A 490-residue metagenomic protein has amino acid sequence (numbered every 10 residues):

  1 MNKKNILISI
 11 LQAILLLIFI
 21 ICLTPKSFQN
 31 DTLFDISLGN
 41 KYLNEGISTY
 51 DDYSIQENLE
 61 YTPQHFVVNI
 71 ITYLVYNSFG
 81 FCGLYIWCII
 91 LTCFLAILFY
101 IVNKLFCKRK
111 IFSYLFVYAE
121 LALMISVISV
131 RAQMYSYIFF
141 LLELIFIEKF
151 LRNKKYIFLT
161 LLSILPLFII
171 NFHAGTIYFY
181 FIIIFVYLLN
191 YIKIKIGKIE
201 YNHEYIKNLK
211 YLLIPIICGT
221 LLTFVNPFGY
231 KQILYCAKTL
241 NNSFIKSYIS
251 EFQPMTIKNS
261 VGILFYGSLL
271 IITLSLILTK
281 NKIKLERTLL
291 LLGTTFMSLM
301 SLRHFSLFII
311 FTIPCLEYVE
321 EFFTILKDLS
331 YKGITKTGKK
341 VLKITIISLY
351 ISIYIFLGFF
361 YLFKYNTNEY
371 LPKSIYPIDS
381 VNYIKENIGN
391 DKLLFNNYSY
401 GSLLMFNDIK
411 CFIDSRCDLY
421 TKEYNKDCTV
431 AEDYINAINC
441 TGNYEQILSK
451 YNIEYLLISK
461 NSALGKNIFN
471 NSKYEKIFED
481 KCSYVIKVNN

Functional and structural regions predicted by a protein language model:
S27-D31, L43-S48, Q56-E57, A174-N281 (+1 more regions): Transmembrane catalytic cores of multi-pass membrane glycosyltransferases and polysaccharide-assembly enzymes
I86-F106: Transmembrane-helix motifs of polytopic, lipid-linked glycan transferases
F99-A122: Transmembrane-helix signature of polytopic, membrane-embedded enzymes that assemble or transfer cell-envelope glycans
E120-M124, I145-F146, F158-A174, I182-I184 (+2 more regions): Membrane-interface alpha helices of multi-pass inner-membrane proteins
E143-L159, I272-K282: Membrane-interface transmembrane helices that cradle and orient dolichyl/undecaprenyl
K149-L167, K207-L213, L285-L292: Short hydrophobic alpha-helices at membrane interfaces in multi-pass membrane enzymes
D328-E386, S399-G401, R416-L419, N425-K426 (+1 more regions): Membrane-proximal, lumen/periplasm-facing interface regions of secretory-pathway glyco- and lipid-modifying enzymes
K385-N425, S449, I453-N461, I486: Short periplasmic/luminal acceptor-recognition loop of GT-C membrane glycosyltransferases, typified by
